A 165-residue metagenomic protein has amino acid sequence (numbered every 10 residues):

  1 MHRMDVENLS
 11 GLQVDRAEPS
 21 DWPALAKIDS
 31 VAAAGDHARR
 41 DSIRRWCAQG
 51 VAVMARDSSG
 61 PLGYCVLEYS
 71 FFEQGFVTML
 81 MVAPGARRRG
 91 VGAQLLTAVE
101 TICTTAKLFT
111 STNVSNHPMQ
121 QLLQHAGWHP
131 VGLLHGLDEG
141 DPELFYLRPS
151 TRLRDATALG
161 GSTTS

Functional and structural regions predicted by a protein language model:
M1-S20, R152-S165: Conserved N-terminal entry element of GNAT/NAT acetyltransferase domains
E7, R16-M79, A83, L96 (+2 more regions): Acetyl-CoA-dependent GNAT
V53-A55, L144-P149: Short beta-strand element of the conserved SAM-dependent methyltransferase core
L80-R87, T112-V114: A short, internal acetyl-CoA/4′-phosphopantetheine-binding micro-motif in the GNAT/acyltransferase core
V82, R88-T101, Q121, H125: Conserved acetyl-CoA-binding loop-helix of GNAT-fold acetyltransferases
R89, H117, G140: Loop/helix-junction capping segments adjacent to catalytic residues or to phosphate/diphosphate-binding pockets
I102-V114: Conserved GNAT acetyl-CoA-binding A-motif
F109-S111, G127-F145: Conserved catalytic-core motifs of GNAT/GCN5-like acyltransferases
